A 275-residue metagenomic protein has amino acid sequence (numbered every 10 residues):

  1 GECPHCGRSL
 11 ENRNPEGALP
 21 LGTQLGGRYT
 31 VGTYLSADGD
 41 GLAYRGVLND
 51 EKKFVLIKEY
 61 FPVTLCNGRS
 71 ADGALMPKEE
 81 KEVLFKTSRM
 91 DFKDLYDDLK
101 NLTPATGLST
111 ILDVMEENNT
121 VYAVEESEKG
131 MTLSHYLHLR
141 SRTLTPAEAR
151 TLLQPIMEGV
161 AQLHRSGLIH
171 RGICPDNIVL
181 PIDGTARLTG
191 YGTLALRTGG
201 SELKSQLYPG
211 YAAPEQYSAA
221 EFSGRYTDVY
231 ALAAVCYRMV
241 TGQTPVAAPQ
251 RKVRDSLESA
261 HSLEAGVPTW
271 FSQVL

Functional and structural regions predicted by a protein language model:
N49-K93, D97-D98: ATP-binding glycine-rich loop module of kinase domains
D113-V114: Activation-segment/catalytic-loop signature of the eukaryotic protein kinase fold
N118-T132: Conserved short submotifs of the Hanks-type protein kinase catalytic core that shape the nucleotide-binding pocket
L133-L144: AlphaC helix of the protein kinase catalytic domain
L152-L153: Activation segment signature within eukaryotic-like protein kinase domains
V160, H164-L180: Catalytic-loop of the protein kinase fold
N177-G190: Conserved protein kinase catalytic/activation segment
G210-L275: C-terminal lobe helix-coil module of Hanks-type protein kinase domains
